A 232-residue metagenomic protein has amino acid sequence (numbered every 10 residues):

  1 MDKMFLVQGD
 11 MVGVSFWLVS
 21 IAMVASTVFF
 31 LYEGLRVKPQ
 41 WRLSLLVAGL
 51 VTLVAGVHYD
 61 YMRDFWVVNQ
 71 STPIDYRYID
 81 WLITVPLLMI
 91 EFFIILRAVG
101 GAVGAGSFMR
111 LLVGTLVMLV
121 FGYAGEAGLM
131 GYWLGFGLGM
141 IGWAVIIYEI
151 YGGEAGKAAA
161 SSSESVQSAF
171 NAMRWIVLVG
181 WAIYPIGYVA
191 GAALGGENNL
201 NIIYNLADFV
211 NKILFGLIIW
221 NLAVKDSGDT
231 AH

Functional and structural regions predicted by a protein language model:
M1-M23: Hydrophobic transmembrane alpha-helical segments in integral membrane proteins
S26-F29, E91, F121, G142-E164 (+2 more regions): Alpha-helical transmembrane segments in multipass membrane proteins, preferentially the mid-helix core
V28-G34, R63, N69, Y78-L111 (+2 more regions): Internal transmembrane alpha-helix with an interfacial aromatic "cap," most often the third helix
P39-G49, V103-M109, F170-R174: Membrane-interfacial loop-to-transmembrane alpha-helix junctions, especially the N-terminal start
L46-F65: A generic, lipid-embedded transmembrane alpha helix
V68-I79, M130-L138, E197-A207: Non-cytosolic membrane-interface motifs at loop->transmembrane helix junctions
A105-S107, W133, E154-V179: Membrane-helix boundary/juxtamembrane motif in polytopic membrane proteins
E149-G152, A172-H232: C-terminal transmembrane-bundle signature of multipass membrane proteins, characterized by strong activation on
